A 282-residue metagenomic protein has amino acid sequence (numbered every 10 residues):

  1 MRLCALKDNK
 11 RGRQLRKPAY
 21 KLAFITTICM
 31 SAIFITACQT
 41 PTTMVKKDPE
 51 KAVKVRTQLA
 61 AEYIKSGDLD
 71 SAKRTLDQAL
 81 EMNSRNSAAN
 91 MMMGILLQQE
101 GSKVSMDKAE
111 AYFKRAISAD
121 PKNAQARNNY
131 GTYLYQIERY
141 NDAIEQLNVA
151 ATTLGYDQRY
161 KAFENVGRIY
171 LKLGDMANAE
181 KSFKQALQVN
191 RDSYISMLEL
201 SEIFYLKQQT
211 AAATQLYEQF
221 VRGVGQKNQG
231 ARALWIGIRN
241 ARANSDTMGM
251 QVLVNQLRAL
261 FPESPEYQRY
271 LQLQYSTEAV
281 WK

Functional and structural regions predicted by a protein language model:
A32-V55: Bacterial Sec signal peptide processing site at the extreme N-terminus
D48, M82, S118-A119, T153-G155 (+3 more regions): Structural marker of alpha-solenoid helical repeat scaffolds
A52, N86, N123, D157-R159 (+3 more regions): Residue-level recognition of tetratricopeptide repeat
Q58, M92-I95, N129, N165 (+2 more regions): Canonical tetratricopeptide repeat
I64, Q98-S102, N128, Y135 (+3 more regions): Position-specific recognition of the canonical hydrophobic site in helix A of tetratricopeptide repeat
G67-T75, E100-R115, I137-V149, L173-Q185 (+2 more regions): Structural signature of tandem alpha-helical TPR/SEL1-like repeats, specifically the intra-repeat loop/turn
A89, A126, Y160-A162, S196 (+2 more regions): TPR alpha-solenoid repeat register
V224-K282: Terminal, low-structured helical/coil segments at or just beyond the last alpha-helical repeat
